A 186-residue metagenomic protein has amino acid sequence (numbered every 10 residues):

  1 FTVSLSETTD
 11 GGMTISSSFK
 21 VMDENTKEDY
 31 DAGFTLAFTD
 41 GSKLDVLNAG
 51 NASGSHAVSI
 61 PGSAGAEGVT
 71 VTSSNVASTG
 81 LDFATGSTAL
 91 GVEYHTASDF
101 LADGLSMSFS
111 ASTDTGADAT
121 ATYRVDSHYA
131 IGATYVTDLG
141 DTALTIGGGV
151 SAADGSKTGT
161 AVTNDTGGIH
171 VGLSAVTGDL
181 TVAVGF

Functional and structural regions predicted by a protein language model:
F1-F186: Outer-membrane beta-barrel proteins
